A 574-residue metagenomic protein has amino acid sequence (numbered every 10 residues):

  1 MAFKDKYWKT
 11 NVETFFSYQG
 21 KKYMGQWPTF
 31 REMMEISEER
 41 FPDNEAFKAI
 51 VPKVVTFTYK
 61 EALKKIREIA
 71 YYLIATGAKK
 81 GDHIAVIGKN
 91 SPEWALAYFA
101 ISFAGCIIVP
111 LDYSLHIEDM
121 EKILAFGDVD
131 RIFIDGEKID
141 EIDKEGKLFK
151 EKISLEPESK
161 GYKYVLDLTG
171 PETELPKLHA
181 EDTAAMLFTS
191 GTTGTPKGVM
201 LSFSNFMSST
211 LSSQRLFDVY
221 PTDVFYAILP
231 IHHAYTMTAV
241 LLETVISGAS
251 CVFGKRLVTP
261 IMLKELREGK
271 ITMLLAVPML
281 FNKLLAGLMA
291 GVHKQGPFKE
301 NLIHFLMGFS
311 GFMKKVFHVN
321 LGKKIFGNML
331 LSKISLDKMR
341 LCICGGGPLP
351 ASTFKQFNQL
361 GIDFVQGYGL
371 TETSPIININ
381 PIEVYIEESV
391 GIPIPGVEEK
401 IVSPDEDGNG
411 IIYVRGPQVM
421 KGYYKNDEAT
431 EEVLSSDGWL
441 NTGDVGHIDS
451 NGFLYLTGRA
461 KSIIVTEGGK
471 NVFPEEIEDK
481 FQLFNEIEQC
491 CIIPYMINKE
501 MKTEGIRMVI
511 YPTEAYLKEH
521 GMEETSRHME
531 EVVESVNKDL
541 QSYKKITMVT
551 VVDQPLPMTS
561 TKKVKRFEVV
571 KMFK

Functional and structural regions predicted by a protein language model:
P42-E45, G170-F188, T195, D218-V224: Conserved pre-ATP/AMP-binding loop-to-beta segment of ANL
A46-S91, A95-F99, H116-E121, F203-S204: Conserved AMP-binding/adenylate-forming core of the ANL superfamily
V51, E137-A180, L288-M329, D553: ANL superfamily adenylate-forming
T56-K60, A184-S208: Conserved AMP-binding A3 loop
L115, G416, K421-G422, V445-S542: AMP-binding/adenylate-forming catalytic core of the ANL superfamily
M207-V224, I231-N328: Conserved AMP-binding/adenylation subdomain of ANL enzymes
G322-L454, A460-I463, I477, E488: Conserved AMP-binding/adenylate-forming
Q489-M496, R507, E534-K574: Conserved C-terminal "lid"/linker of ANL adenylate-forming enzymes
